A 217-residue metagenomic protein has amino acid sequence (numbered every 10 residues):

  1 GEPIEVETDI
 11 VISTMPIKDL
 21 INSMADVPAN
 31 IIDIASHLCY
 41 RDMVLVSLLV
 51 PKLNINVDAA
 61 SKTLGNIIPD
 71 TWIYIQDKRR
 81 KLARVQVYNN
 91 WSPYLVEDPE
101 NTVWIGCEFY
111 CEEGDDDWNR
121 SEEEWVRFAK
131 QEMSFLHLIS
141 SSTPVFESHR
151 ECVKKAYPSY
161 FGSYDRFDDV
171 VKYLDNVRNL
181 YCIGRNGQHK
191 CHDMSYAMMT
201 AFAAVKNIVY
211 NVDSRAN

Functional and structural regions predicted by a protein language model:
G1-L138, R166, Y173: Mid-domain catalytic core of redox enzymes that form a hydrophobic substrate pocket/lid adjacent to a catalytic redox
V11, V85, P144-H149, L180: Generic beta-strand hydrophobic packing signal
I21-M24, Y160, H192-D193: Short glycine-/acidic-enriched loop or helix-start segments at secondary-structure transitions that form or flank
Y74-I75, V87, R150-C152, C182: Structural signal for conserved beta-strand scaffold positions within catalytic alpha/beta enzyme cores
P93-E100, V153-H189: FAD-binding beta-loop-beta segment adjacent to the flavin cofactor pocket
F135-L138, K172, N179, A203 (+1 more regions): Short basic/hydrophobic patches in alpha-helices and adjacent helix-turn junctions that form amphipathic surface motifs
V145, H149-C152, I208-N217: Active-site-proximal substrate-binding core of FAD-dependent oxidoreductases
I183-V212: A conserved FAD-binding loop/helix module that cradles the flavin
